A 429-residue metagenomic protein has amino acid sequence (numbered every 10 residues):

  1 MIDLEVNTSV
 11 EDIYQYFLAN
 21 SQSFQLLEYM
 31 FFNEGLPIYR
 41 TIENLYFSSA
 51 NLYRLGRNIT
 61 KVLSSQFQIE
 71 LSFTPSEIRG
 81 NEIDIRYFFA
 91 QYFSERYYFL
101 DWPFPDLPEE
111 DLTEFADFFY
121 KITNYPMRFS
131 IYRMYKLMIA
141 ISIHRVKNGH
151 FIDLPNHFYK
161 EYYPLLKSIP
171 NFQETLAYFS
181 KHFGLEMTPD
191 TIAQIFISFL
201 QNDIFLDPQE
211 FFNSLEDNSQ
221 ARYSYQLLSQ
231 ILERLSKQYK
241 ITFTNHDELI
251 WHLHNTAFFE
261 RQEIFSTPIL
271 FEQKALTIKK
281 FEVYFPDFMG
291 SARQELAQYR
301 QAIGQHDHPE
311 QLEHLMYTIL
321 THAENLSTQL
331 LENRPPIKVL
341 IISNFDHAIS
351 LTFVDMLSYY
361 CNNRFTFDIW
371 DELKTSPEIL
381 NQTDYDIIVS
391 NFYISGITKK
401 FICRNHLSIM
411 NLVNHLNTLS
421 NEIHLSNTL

Functional and structural regions predicted by a protein language model:
M1-L429: A cross-family "folded-core" feature that marks the main globular domain of proteins
